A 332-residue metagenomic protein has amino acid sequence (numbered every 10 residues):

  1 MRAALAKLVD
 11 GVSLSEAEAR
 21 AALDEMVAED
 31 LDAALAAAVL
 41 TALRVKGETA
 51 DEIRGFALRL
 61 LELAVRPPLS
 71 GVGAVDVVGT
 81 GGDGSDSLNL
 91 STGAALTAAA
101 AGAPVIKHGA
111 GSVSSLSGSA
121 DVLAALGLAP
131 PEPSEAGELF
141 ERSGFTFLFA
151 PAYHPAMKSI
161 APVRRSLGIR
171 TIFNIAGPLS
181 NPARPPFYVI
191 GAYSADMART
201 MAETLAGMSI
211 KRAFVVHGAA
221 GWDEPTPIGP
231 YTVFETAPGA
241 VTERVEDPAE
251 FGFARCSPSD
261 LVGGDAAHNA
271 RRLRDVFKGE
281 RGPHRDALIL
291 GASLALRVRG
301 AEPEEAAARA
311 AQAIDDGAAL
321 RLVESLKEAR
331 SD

Functional and structural regions predicted by a protein language model:
M1-V12, V77-S85: N-terminal basic/disordered segments at the start of proteins
K7, L14, R59-P67, S87 (+3 more regions): Glycine-rich anion-binding loops and their surrounding alpha/beta cores
L8-R54, L58-L69, A287: N-terminal glycine-rich anion-binding loops that anchor highly charged ligand groups
L40, L88-S143: A glycine-rich phosphate/pyrophosphate-binding beta-strand-loop-alpha-helix module
T41-R44, L96-A100, S293-V298: Short glycine/serine- and small hydrophobic-enriched flexible loop segments
G47-S112: Active-site cofactor/substrate anionic-group-binding motifs, chiefly glycine- and Lys/Arg-rich phosphate-binding loops
G79-G84, G109-S115, Y153, A219-A220 (+1 more regions): Acidic, glycine-rich active-site loops and adjacent beta-strand->loop/helix elements that engage anionic groups
